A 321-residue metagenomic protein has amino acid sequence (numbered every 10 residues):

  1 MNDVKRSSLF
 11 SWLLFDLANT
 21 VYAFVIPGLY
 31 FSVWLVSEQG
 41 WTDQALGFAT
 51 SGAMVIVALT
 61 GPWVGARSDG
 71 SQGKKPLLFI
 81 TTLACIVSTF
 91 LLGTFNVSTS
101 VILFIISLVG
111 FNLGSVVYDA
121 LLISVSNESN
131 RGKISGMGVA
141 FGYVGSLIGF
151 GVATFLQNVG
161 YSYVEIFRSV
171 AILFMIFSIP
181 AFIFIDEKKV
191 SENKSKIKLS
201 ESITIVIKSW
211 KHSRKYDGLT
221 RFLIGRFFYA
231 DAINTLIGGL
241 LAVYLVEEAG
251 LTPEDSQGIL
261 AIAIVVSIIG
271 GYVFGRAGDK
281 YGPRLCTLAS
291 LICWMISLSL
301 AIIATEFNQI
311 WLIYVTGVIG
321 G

Functional and structural regions predicted by a protein language model:
M1-L9, K188-I224: Juxtamembrane intracellular "pre-TM" segments in multi-pass secondary transporters
N2-M54, G218-I259: Helix-loop boundary and gating motifs at the non-cytosolic
T60-G73, G270-P283: Helix-to-loop junctions at the C-terminal end of transmembrane segments in multipass secondary transporters
F79-V97, I292-F307: C-terminal ends and interior cores of transmembrane alpha-helices in multi-pass membrane transporters/permeases
S88, S98-G114, F228, I310-G321: Hydrophobic core of transmembrane alpha-helices in multi-pass small-molecule transporters, especially MFS/SLC-type
G132-T154: Glycine-rich segments within core transmembrane alpha-helices of 12-TM secondary carriers
G149, A153-T154, I172-S191: C-terminal membrane-cytosol helix-exit motif in multi-pass small-molecule transporters
R284-G321: C-terminal transmembrane helical hairpin of 12-TM major facilitator-type secondary transporters
